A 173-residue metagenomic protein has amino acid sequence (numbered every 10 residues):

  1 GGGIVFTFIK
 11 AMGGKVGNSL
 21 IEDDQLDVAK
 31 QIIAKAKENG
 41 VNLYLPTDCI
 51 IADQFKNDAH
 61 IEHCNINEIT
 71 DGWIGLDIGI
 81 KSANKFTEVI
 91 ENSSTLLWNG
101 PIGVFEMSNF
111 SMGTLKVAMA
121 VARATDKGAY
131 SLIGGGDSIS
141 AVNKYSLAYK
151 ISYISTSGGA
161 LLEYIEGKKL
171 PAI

Functional and structural regions predicted by a protein language model:
G1-I173: Active-site loop-to-helix "anion-binding N-cap" substructures in soluble metabolic enzymes
